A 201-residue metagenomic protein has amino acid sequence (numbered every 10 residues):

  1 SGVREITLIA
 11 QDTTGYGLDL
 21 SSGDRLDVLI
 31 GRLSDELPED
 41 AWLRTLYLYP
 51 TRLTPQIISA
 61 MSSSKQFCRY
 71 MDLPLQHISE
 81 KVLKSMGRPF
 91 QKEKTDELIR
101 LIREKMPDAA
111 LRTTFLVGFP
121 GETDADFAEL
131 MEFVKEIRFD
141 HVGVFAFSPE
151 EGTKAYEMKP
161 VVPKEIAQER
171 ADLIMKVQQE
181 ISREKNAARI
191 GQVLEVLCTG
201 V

Functional and structural regions predicted by a protein language model:
S1, E97, L101, E129 (+3 more regions): A non-catalytic, amphipathic alpha-helix used as a structural packing/dimerization or gating element in enzyme scaffolds
V3-F127: Conserved SAM/AdoMet-binding glycine-rich loop
R4, D140, F145: Short acidic/polar active-site loop segments enriched in Thr and Asp
S59-S63, L75, V134, N186-A188 (+1 more regions): Replace "in large, NTP-powered and nucleic-acid-processing enzymes" with "in large, NTP-powered factors and other
L73, T114, V134, V142 (+1 more regions): Hydrophobic, well-ordered secondary-structure elements that form the walls of internal hydrophobic environments
E122, V134-F139: Contiguous mid-protein beta-loop-alpha structural module that forms a pocket-lining wall or clamp of enzyme active
F145-G152: Mobile beta-alpha loop/short-helix "lid" or hinge segments that flank ligand
A146, E157-V201: Terminal RNA-binding accessory module
